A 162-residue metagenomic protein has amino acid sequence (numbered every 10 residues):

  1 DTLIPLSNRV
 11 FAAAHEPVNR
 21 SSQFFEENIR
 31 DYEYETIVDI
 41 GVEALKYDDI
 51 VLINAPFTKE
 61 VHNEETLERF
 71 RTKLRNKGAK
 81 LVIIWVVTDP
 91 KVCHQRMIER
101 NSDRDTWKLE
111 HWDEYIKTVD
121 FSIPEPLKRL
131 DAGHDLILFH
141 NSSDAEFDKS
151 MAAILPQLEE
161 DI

Functional and structural regions predicted by a protein language model:
D1-K46: Conserved substrate/cofactor phosphate-moiety recognition/catalytic segment in nucleotide-dependent phosphotransferases
T2-P5, T58, V87-C93, D144: Conserved nucleotide-binding/hydrolysis micro-motifs of P-loop NTPases
S7-N8, M97, M151: Short, flexible helix/strand-to-coil boundary loops that buttress conserved ligand/catalytic motifs in alpha/beta
A13-V18, F70-R71, R100-D103: Short, hinge-like loop/turn segments at secondary-structure boundaries
Q23-F24, R75-L127: A glycine- and Lys/Arg-enriched "phosphate-lid" helix/loop adjacent to the NTP-binding pocket of small-molecule kinases
N28-K77: Glycine-rich phosphate-binding loop used to anchor ATP phosphates in small-molecule kinases, encompassing both
N54-A55, I84-V87, I137-H140: Conserved beta-strand segments of the P-loop GTPase G domain that flank and frequently precede/overlap
E125-I162: NTP-dependent small-molecule kinase module
